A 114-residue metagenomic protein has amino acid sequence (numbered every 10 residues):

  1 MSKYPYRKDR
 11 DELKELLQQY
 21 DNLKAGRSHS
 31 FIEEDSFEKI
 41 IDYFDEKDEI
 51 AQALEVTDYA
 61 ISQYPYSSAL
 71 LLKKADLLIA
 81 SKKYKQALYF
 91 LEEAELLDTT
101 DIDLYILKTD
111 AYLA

Functional and structural regions predicted by a protein language model:
K39-I40, K74, K108: Structural register within alpha-helical repeat arrays
Y43-F44, L78, Y112: Residue at a conserved register position within TPR or TPR-like alpha-solenoid repeats
A60, E93-A94: Canonical positions in the second alpha-helix
